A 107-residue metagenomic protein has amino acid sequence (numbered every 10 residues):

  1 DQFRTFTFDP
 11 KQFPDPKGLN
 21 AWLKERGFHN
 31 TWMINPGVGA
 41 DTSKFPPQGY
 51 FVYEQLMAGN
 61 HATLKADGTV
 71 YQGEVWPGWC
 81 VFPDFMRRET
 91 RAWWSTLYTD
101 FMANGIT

Functional and structural regions predicted by a protein language model:
D1-T107: Aromatic-lined carbohydrate-binding/catalytic grooves of carbohydrate-active enzymes
